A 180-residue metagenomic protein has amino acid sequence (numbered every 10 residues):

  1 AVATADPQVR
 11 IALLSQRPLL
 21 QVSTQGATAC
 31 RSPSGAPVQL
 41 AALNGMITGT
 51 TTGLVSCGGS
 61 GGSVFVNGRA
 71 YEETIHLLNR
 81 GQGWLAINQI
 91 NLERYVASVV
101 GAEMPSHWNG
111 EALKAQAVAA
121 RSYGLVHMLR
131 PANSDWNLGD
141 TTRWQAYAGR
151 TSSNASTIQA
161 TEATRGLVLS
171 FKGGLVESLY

Functional and structural regions predicted by a protein language model:
A1-Y180: Conserved, single-site charged/polar hotspot
